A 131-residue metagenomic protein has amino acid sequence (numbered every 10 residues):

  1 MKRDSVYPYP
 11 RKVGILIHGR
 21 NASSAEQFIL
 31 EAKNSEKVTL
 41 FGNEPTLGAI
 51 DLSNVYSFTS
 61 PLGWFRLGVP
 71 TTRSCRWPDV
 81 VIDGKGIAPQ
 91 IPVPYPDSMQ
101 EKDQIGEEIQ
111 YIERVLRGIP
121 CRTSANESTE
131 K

Functional and structural regions predicted by a protein language model:
M1-K131: C-terminal "post-core" interaction segments
